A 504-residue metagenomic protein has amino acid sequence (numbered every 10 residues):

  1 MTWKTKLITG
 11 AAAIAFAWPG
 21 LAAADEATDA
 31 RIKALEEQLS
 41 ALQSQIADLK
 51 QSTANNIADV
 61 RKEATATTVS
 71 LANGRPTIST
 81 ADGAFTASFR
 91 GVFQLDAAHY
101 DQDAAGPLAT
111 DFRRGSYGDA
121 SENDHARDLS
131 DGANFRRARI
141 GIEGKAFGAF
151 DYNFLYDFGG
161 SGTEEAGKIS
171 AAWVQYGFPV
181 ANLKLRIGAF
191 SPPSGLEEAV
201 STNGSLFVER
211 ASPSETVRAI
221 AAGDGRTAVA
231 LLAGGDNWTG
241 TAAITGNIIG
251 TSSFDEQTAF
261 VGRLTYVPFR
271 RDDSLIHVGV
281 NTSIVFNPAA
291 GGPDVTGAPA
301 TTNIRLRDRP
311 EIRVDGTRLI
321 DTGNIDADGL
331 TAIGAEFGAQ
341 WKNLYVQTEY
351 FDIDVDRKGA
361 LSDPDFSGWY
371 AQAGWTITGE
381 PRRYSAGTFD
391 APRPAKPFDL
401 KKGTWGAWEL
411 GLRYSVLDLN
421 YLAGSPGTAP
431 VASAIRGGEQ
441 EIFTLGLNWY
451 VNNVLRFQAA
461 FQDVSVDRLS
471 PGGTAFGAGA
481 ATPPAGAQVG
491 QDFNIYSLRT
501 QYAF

Functional and structural regions predicted by a protein language model:
M1-A23: Gram-negative bacterial Sec-dependent N-terminal signal peptides
A23-R61: Alpha-helical, heptad-rich or low-complexity scaffold/stalk segments that mediate oligomerization or tethering
E26, A126-R127, Y176, P293-F504: Outer-membrane beta-barrel pore domains
I57-T77: Coiled-coil termination/hinge junctions
T68, T77, A230, E336 (+1 more regions): Short, surface-exposed charged micro-motifs
V69-S70, A222-G223, D328-G329: A short catalytic or substrate-binding loop motif that flags glycine-/basic-rich loops and adjacent residues that bind
N73-P288, D365-K402, A407-G424: Outer membrane beta-barrel
